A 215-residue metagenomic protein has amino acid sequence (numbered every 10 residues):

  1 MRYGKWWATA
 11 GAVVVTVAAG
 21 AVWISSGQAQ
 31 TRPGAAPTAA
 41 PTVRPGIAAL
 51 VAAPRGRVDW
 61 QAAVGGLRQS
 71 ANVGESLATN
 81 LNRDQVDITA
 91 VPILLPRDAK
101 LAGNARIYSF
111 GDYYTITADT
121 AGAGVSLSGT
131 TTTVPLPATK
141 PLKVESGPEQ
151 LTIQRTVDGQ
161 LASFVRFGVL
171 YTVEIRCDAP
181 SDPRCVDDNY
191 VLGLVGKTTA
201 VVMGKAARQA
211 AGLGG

Functional and structural regions predicted by a protein language model:
M1, T16-V17, A53: Intrinsically disordered, low-complexity regions enriched in Ser/Pro/Gly/Gln/His and often acidic
R2-G11: Bacterial N-terminal signal peptides that target proteins for export
A8, S25, G56-R57: Intrinsically disordered terminal and processing segments
G11-A19: Core hydrophobic alpha-helical transmembrane segments of single-pass membrane proteins
V14, V43-G46, P54, T198-K205: N-terminal leader/targeting segments and the immediate start of mature chains
A21-A35: Signal peptide processing junction and immediate N-terminal pro/mature segment of secreted/exported proteins
R32-L170, E174: Short, solvent-exposed recognition patches
R176-G215: Surface-exposed amphipathic alpha-helical segments
